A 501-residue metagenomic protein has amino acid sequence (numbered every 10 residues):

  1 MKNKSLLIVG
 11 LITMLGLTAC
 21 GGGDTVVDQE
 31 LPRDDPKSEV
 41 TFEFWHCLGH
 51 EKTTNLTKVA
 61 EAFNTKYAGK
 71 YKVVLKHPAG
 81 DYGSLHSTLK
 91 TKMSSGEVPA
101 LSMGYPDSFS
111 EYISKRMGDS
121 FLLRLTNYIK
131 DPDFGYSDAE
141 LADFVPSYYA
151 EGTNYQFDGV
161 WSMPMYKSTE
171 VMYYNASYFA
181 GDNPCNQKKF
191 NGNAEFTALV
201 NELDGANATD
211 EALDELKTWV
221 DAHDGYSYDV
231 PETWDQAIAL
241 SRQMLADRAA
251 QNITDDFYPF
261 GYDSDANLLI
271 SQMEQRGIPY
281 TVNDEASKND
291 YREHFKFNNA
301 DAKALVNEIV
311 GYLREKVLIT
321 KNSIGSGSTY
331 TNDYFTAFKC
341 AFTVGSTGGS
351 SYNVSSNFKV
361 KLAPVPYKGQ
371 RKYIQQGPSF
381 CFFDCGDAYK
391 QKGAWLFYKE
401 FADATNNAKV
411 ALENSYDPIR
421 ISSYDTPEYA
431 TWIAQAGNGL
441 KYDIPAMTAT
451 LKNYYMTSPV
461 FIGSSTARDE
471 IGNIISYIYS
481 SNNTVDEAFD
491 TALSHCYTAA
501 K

Functional and structural regions predicted by a protein language model:
T18-A19: C-terminal motif of bacterial Sec signal peptides marking the signal peptidase cleavage site
K66-S147, G181-D182, N332-Y334, A341-F342: Extracytoplasmic "Venus flytrap"/periplasmic binding protein-like
G69-L75, N154, V354-S422: Extracytoplasmic/periplasmic substrate-recognition and gating elements
P106-V171, C185-N186, N191-G192, T197-D210 (+3 more regions): Hinge/lid segment of periplasmic solute-binding proteins
L123-D143, N186-L199, L216-V230, I278-A304 (+1 more regions): Short, solvent-exposed loop/beta-turn-alpha elements that line the ligand-binding surface or hinge of extracytoplasmic
E151-M165, E170-M172, T197-R292: Extracytoplasmic/periplasmic solute-binding protein
I238-L245, M273, V282-G325, V365: Glycine-centered hinge/linker elements that transmit conformational signals in sensory and ligand-binding systems
G437-A500: C-terminal capping/gating helix-and-loop segments adjacent to ligand/active sites or protein-protein/ligand interfaces
